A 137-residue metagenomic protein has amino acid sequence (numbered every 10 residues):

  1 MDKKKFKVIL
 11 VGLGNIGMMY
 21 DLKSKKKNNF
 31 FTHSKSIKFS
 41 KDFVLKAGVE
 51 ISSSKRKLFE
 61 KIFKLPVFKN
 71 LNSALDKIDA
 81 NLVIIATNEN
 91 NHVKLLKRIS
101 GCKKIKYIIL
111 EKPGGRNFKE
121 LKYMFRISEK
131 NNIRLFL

Functional and structural regions predicted by a protein language model:
M1-I62: N-terminal Rossmann-like dinucleotide-binding module
S40, K77-I78, C102: Acidic-histidine catalytic/liganding microenvironments
K41, I62-K64, K104, N131: Short, structured coil segments at secondary-structure junctions
L58-L65, Y123-S128: Short, conserved SAM-binding/catalytic segment of Class I S-adenosyl-L-methionine-dependent methyltransferases
P66-L71: Short acidic-hydrophobic, aromatic-tinged amphipathic segments that line or gate anion-handling sites
A74-K94: Rossmann-like NAD(P)-binding element
N81-L82, V93-L137: Beta-strand-loop-alpha-helix segment that lines the small-molecule cofactor/substrate pocket of alpha/beta enzymes
